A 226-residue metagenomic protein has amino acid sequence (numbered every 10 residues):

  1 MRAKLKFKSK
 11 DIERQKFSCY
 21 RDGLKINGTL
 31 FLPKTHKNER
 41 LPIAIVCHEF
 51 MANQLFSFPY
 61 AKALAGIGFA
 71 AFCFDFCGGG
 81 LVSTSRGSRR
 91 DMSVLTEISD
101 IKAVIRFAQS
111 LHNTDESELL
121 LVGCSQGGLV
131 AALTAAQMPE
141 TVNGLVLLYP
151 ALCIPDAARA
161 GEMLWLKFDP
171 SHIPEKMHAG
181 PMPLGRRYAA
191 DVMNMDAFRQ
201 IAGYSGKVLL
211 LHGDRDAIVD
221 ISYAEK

Functional and structural regions predicted by a protein language model:
M1-H36: N-terminal cap/lid segment of alpha/beta-hydrolase-fold proteins
F50-K62: The serine-hydrolase catalytic nucleophile loop
L64-T84: Conserved alpha/beta-hydrolase
G80-D115: Catalytic nucleophile-loop/oxyanion-hole region of alpha/beta-hydrolase and closely related hydrolase-like folds
N113-C124: Alpha/beta-hydrolase fold nucleophile elbow
Q137-L184: Hydrolase active-site cap/lid region
Y204, L210-H212, D216: Short beta-strand/loop motif that positions the catalytic acidic residue of the alpha/beta-hydrolase fold
A217-Y223: Conserved alpha/beta-hydrolase "acid-adjacent" motif
